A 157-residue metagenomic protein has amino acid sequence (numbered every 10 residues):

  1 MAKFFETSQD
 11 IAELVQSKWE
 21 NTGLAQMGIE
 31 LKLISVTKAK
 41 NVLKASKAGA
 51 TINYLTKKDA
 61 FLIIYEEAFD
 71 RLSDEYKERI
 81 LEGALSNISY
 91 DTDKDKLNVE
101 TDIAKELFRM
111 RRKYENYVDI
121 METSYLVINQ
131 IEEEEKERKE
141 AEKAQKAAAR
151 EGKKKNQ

Functional and structural regions predicted by a protein language model:
M1-K40: N-terminal "first-domain core" detector
S8, A68-R71: Short acidic, S/G/P-rich loop/turn micro-motifs used as interaction or catalytic elements
G23-I29, T37-F61, D91-Q157: Metalloprotease/metallohydrolase-associated module, dominated by Zn2+-dependent proteases
L62-E66: An amphipathic, hydrophobic-aromatic interaction surface with interspersed Lys/Arg that forms lipid/phosphate-bearing
E78-I88: Active-site recognition of the HExxH zinc-binding catalytic motif
